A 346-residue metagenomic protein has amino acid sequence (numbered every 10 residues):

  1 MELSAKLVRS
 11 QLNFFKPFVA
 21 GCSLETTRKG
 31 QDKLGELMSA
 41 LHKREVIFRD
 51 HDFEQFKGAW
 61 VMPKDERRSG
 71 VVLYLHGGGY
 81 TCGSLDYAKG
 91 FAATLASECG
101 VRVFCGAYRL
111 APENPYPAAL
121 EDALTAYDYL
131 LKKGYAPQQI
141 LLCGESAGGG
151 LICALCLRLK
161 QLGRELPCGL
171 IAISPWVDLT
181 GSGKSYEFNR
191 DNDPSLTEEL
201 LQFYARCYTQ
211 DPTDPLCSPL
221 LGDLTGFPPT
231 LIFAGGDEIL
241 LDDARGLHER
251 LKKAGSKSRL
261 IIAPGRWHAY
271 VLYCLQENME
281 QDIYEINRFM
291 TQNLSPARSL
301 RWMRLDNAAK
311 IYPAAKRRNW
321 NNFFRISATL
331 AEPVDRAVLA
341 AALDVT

Functional and structural regions predicted by a protein language model:
M1-E66, P296: A glycine/proline-hinged amphipathic helix-loop "lid/cap" segment that gates access to hydrophobic ligand pockets
E2, G30, E66-R67, P175-W176 (+3 more regions): Short, flexible segments with low predicted structural confidence
E2, L85, T197, M303-N307: Residue-level signal for threonine
C22, T26, S146-G150, R304-L305: Conserved A3 ("GATE") glycine/threonine-rich loop of ANL adenylate-forming enzymes
M38, M290, L343-T346: Hydrophobic, Leu/Ile/Phe/Ala-enriched alpha-helical segments that form helix-helix packing faces
F48-R49, F53-P296: Alpha/beta-hydrolase superfamily serine-hydrolase fold, recognizing
A297-T346: Non-catalytic N-terminal regions of enzymes
